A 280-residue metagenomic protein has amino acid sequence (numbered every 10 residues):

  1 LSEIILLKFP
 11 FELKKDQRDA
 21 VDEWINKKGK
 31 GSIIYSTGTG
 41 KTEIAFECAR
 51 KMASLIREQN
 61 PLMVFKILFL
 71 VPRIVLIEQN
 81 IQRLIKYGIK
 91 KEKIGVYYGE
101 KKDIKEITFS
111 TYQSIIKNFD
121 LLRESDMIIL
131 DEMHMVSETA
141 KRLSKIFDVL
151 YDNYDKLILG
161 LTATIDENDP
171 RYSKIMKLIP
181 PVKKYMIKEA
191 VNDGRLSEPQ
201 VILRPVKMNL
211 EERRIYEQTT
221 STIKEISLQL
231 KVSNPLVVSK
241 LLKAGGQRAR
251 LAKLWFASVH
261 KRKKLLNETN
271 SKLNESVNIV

Functional and structural regions predicted by a protein language model:
L1-I34: Conserved pre-motif I regulatory segment
K28-R50: Walker A/P-loop
F65-R73: Conserved RecA-like ASCE P-loop NTPase motor core of nucleic-acid helicases/translocases
V75-E100: Conserved helix-turn-beta segment of the N-terminal RecA-like "Helicase ATP-binding" lobe in SF1/SF2 helicases
Y98-M127, E138: Conserved helix/coil segment N-terminal to the catalytic DExD/H
D131-M133: Walker B catalytic acidic pair
M135-P199: Post-DEXD/H (motif II) to motif III coupling segment of the RecA-like Helicase ATP-binding lobe
R171-V280: Interdomain helical connector at the RecA1-RecA2 junction of SF1/SF2 helicase-like NTPases
